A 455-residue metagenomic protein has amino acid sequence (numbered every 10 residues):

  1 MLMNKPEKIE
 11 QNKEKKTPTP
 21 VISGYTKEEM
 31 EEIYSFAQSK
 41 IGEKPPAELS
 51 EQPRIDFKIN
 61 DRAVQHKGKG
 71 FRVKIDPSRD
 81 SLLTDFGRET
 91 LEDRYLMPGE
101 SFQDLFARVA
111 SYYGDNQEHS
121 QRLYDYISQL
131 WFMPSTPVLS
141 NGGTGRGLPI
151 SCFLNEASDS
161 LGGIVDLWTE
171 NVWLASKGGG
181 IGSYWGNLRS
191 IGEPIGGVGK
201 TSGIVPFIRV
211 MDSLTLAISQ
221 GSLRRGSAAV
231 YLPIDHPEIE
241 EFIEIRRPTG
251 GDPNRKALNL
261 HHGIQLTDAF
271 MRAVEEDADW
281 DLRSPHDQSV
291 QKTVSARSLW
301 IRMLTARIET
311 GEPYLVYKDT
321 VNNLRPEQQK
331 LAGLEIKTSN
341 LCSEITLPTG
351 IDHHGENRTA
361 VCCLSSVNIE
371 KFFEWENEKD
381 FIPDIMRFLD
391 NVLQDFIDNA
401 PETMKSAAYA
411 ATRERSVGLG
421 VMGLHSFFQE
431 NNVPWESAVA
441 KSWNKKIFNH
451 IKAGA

Functional and structural regions predicted by a protein language model:
M1-A455: Extended catalytic cores of very large enzyme megasubunits
